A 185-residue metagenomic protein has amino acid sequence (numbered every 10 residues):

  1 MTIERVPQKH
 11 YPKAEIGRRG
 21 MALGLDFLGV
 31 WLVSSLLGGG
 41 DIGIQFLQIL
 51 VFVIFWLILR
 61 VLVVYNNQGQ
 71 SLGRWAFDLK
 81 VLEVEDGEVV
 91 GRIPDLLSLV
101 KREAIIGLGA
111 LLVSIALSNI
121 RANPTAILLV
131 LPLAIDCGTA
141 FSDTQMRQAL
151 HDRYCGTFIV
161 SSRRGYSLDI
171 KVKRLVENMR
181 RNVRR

Functional and structural regions predicted by a protein language model:
M1-R185: Membrane-interfacial and juxtamembrane segments of integral membrane proteins
